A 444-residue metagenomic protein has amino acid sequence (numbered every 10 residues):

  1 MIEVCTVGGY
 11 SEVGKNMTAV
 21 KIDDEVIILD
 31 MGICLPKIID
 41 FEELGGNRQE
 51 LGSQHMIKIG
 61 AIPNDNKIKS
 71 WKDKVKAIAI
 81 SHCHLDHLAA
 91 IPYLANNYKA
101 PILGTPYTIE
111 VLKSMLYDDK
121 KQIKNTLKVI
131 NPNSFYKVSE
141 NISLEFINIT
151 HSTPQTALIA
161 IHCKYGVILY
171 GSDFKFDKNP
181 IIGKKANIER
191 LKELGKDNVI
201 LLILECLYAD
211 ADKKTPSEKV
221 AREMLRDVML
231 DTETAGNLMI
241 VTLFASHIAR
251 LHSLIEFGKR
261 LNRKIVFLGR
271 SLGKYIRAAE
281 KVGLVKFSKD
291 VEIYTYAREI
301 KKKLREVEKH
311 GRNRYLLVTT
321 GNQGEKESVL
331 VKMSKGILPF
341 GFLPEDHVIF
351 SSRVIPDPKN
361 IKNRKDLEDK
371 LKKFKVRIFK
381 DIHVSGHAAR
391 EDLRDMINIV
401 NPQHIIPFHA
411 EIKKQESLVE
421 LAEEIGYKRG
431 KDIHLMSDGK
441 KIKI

Functional and structural regions predicted by a protein language model:
M1-A77, H84-R260, K264-R270, K274-R277 (+2 more regions): His/Asp/Glu-rich metal-coordinating catalytic cores of metallo-dependent phosphodiesterases/hydrolases acting on
L94-Y98, G195-D197, L338-E345, N398-V400 (+1 more regions): Short, conserved loop/helix-junction motifs that constitute active-site signature segments in enzyme catalytic cores
V199-I200, L393-A410: Proline-aspartate-enriched helix->loop->beta-strand connector
T215-R222, A297-I300, L317-G336, P356-N363 (+1 more regions): A general structural motif
L268-E345, I349-R353: A contiguous, basic/glycine-rich beta-loop/short-helix subdomain that forms a polymer-engagement track
F350-V354, K372-R377, K428-I444: Short, flexible loop segments at boundaries between secondary-structure elements
K365-D395: Generic long, charged, amphipathic alpha-helical segments
N398-V400, E416-K441: Short acidic, glycine/proline-enriched helix-loop-strand junctions
